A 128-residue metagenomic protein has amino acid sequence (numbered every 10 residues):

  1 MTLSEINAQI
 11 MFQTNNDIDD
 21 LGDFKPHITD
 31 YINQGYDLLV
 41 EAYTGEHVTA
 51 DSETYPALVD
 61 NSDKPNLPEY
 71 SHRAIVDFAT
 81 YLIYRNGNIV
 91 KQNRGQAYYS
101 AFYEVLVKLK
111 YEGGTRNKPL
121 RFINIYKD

Functional and structural regions predicted by a protein language model:
M1-K64, V107-D128: Conserved short "hinge" loops at termini or chain/domain junctions
N7, T29, V76, Q96-Y99: Extracytoplasmic/secreted envelope proteins and their assembly/folding machinery, especially bacterial periplasmic
K25, P65-E69, N88: Short, charged/polar micro-motifs that form catalytic or ligand-binding hotspots
E69-F78: Elongated alpha-helical scaffolds
T80-G87: Extended, well-ordered alpha-helical segments in internal regulatory regions
N88-Y98: Short conserved catalytic/interaction loops centered on acidic-Pro-aromatic/His motifs
